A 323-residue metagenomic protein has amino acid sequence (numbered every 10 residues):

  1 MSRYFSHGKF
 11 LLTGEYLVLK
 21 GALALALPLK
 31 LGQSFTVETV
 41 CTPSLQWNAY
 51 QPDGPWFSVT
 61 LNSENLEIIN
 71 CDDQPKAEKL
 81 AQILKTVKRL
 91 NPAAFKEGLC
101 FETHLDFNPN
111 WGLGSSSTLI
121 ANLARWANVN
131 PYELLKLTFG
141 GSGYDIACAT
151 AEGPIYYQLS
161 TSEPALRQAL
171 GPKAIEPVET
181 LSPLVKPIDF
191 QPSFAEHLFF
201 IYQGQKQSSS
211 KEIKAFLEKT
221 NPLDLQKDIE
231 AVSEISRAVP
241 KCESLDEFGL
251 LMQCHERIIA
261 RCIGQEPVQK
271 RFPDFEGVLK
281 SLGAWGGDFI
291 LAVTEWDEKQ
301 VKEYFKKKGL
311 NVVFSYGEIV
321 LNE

Functional and structural regions predicted by a protein language model:
S2-H7, V18, L27, S34-E97 (+6 more regions): C-terminal nucleotide
E15: Active-site loop/lid in soluble adenylation, ligation, and acyl-transfer enzymes
F101-W111: Short acidic, glycine/Ser/Thr-rich loop/turn "cap" segments at secondary-structure junctions
N110-P131: DPxDG-like acidic metal-binding loop motif
G114-S116, L282-G287: Glycine-rich beta-strand-to-loop/alpha-helix junction loops that act as flexible
A124, I290-L291: Short hydrophobic alpha-helical segments that form membrane-spanning helices or hydrophobic packing faces of helical
